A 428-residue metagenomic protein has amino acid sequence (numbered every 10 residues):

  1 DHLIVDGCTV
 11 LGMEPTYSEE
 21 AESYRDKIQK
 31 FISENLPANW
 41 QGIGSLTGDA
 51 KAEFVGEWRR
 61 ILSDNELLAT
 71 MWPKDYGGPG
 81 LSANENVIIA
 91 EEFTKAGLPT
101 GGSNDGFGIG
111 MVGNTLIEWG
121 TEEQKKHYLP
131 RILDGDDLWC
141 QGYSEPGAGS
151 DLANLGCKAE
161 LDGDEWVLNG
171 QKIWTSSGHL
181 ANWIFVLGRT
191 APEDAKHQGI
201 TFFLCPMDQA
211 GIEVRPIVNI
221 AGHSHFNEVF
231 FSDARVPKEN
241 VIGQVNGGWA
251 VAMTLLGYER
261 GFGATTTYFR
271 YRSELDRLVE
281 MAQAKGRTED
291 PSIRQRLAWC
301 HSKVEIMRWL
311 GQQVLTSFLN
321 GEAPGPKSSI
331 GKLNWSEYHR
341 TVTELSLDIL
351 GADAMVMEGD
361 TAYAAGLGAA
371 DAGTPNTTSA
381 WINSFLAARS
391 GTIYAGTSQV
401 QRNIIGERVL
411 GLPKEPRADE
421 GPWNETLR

Functional and structural regions predicted by a protein language model:
E14, L36, N84, I88-E92 (+2 more regions): Glycine-rich phosphate/cofactor-binding loops in nucleotide/flavin-utilizing enzymes
P15-E19, I212-W309, S317, S329 (+2 more regions): Glycine-rich beta->alpha junctions and the first turn(s) of the following alpha-helix
W40-D49, R287, P291-R294, E305-D371: C-terminal helix-coil-helix/basic helical segment that borders enzyme active sites and/or dimer interfaces and provides
G56, S63-K126, P130-D136, S177-W183 (+7 more regions): Internal helix-loop-helix
G135-Y143, L187: A short, Trp-centered hydrophobic/proline-enriched beta-strand micro-motif
A148, I173-G178, I220-A221, S390-T397: Glycine-rich phosphate/pyrophosphate-binding beta-alpha loops
G156, D164-E165, N169-R215: A short core secondary-structure module
